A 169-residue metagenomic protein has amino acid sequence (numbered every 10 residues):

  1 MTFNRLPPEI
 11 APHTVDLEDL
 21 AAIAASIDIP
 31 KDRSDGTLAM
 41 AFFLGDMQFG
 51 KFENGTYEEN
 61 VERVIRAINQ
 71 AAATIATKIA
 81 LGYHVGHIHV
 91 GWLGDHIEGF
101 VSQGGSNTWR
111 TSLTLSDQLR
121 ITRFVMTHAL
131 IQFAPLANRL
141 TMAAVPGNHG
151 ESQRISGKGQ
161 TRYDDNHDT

Functional and structural regions predicted by a protein language model:
M1-T169: Extended recognition/assembly regions associated with phosphoester-bond processing machinery
